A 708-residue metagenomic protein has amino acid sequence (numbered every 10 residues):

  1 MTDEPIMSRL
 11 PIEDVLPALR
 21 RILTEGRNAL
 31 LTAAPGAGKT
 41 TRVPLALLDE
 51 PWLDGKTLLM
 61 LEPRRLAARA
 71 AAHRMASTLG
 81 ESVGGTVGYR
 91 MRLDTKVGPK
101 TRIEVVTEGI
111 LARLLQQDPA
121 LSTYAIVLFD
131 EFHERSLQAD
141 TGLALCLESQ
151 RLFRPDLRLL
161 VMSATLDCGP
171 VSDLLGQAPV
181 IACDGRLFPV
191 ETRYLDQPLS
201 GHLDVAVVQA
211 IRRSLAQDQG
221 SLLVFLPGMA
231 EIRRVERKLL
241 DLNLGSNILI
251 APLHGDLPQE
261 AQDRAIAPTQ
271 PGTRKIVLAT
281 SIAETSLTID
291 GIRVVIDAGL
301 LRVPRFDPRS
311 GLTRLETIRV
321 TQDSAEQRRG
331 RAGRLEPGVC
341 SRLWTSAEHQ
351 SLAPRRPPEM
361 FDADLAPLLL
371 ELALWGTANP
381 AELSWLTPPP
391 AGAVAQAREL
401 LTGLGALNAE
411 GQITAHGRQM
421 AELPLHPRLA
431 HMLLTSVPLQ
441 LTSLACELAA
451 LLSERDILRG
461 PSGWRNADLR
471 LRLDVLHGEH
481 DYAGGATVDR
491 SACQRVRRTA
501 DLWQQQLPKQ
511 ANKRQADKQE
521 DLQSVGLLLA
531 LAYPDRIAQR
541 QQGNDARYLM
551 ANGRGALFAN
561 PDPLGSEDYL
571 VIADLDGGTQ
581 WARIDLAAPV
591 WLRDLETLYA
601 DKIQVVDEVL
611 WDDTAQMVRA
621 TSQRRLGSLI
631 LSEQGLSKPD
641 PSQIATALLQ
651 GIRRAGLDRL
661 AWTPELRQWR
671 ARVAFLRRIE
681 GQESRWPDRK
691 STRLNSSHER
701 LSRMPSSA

Functional and structural regions predicted by a protein language model:
M1-M432, K513-A516, D576: P-loop NTPase motor module signature
T41, S246-N247, P252, I296 (+2 more regions): Second RecA-like catalytic domain
R186, L195, P561-G565, A708: A short, sequence-level motif marking secondary-structure junctions
P258, Q270, D688-K690, P705: Residues that cap or delimit alpha-helices
K690, L694-A708: Single conserved hydrophobic/aromatic residue that forms the stacking wall/gate of nucleotide- or nucleobase-binding
